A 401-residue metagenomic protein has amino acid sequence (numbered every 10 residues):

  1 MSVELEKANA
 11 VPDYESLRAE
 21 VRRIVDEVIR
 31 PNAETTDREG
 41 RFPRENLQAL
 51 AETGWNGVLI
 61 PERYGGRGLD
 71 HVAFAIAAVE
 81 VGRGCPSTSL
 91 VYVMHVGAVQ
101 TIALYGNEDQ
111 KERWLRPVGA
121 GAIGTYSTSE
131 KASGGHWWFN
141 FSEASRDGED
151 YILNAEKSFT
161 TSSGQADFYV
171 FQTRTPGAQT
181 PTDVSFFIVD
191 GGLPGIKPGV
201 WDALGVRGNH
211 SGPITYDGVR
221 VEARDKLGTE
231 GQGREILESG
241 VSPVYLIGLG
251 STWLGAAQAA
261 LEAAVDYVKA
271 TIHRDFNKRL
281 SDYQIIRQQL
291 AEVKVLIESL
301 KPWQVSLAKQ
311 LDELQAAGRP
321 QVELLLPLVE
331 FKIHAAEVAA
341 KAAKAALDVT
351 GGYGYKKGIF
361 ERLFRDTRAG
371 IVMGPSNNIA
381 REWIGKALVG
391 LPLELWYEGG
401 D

Functional and structural regions predicted by a protein language model:
M1-A10: Short, contiguous pre-domain boundary segments
A19, G255, A291-E298, V329 (+1 more regions): Generic structural signal for well-ordered, non-transmembrane alpha-helical segments in soluble/cytosolic regions
R30-R38, E298-H334, K344-Y355: C-terminal helix-coil-helix/basic helical segment that borders enzyme active sites and/or dimer interfaces and provides
E34, R38-T161, T180, L388: Glycine-rich flavin
E156-K197: A short core secondary-structure module
S158-S163, V244-L249, G370-N377: Glycine-rich phosphate/pyrophosphate-binding beta-alpha loops
W201-E298: Glycine-rich beta->alpha junctions and the first turn(s) of the following alpha-helix
G352-D401: Glycine-rich phosphate/cofactor-binding loops in nucleotide/flavin-utilizing enzymes
